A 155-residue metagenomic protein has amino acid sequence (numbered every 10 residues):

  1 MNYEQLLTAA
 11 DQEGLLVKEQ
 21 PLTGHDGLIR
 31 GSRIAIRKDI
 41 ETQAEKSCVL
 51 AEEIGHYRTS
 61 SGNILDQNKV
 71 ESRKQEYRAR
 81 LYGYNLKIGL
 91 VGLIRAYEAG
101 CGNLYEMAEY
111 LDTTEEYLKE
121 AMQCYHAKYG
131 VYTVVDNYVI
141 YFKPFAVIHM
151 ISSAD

Functional and structural regions predicted by a protein language model:
M1-V49, I54-D155: Active-site hotspot residues in diverse enzymes, especially metal/ion-binding acidic/histidine motifs
